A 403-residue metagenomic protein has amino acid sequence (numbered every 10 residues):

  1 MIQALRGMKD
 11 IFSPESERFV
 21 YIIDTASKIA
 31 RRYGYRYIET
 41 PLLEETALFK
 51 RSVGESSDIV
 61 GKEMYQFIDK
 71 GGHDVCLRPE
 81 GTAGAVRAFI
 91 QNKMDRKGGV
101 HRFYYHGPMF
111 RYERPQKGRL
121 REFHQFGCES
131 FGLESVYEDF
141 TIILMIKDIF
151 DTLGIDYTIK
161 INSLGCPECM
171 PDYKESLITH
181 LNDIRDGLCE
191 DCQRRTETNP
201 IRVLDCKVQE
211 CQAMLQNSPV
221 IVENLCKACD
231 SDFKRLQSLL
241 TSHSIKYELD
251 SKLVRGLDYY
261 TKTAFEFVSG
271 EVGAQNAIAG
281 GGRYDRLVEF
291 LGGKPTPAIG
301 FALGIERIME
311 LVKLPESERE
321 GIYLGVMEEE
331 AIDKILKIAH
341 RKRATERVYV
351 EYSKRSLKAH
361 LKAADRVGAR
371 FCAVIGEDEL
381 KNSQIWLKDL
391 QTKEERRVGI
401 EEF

Functional and structural regions predicted by a protein language model:
M1-E402: TRNA-recognition modules of translation machinery and tRNA-sensing kinases, especially anticodon-binding
